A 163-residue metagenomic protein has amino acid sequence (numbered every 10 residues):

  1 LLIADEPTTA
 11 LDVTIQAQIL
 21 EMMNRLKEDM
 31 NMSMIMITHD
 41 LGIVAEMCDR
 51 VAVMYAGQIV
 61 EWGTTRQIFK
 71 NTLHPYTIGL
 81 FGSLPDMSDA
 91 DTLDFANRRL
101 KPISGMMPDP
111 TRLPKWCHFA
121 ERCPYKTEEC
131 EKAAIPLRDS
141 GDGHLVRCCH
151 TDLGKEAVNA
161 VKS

Functional and structural regions predicted by a protein language model:
I3-P7, L11-D94: P-loop NTP-binding/switch modules centered on Walker-like glycine-rich loops
T65-S163: Charged, flexible cofactor/metal-binding loops and thiol motifs
